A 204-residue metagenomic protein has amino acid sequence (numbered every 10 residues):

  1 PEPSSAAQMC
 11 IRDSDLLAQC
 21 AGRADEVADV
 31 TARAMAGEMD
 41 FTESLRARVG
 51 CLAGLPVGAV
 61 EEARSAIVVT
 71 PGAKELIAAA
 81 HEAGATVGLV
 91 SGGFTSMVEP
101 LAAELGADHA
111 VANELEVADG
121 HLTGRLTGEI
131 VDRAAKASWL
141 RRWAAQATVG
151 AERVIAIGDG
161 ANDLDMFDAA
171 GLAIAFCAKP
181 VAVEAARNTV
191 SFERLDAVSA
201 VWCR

Functional and structural regions predicted by a protein language model:
P1-I11: Single conserved hydrophobic/aromatic residue that forms the stacking wall/gate of nucleotide- or nucleobase-binding
A6, G37, A110: A residue-level signal for conserved active-site and pocket-lining positions in enzyme catalytic cores
R12-D13, R23, V27, G120-R125: Acidic/polar active-site rim loop that often engages polyanionic ligands
S14, V27, L45, A137 (+1 more regions): A general structural signal for well-ordered alpha-helical segments in protein cores
L16-E82, T86: A metal-dependent, Asp-based hydrolase signature
R64-R204: C-terminal cap/substrate-recognition subdomain and adjoining C-terminal extension of metal-dependent phosphatase-like
